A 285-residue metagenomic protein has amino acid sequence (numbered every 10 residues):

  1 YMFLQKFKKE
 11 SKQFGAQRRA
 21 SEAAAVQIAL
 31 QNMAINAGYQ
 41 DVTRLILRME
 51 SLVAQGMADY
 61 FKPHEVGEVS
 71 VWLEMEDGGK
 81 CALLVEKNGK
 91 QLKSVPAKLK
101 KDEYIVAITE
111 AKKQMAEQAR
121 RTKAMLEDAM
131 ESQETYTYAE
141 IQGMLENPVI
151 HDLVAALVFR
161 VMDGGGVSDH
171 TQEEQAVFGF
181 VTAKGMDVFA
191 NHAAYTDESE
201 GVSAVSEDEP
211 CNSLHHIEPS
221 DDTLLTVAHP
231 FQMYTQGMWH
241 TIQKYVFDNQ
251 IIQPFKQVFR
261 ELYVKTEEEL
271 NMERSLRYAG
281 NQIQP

Functional and structural regions predicted by a protein language model:
M2-P285: Non-catalytic terminal/accessory regions
